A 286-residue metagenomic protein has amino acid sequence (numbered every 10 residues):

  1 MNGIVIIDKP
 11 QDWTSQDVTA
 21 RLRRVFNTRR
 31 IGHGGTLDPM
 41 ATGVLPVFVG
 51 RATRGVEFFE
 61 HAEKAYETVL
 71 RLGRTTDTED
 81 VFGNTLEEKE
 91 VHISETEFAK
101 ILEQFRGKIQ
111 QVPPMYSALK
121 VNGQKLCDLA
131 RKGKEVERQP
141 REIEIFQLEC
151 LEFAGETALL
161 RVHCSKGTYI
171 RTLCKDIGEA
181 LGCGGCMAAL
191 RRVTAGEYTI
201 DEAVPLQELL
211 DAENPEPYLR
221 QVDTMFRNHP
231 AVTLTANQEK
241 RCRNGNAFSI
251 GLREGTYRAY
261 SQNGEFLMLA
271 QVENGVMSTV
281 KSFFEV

Functional and structural regions predicted by a protein language model:
M1-D12, Q16-H33, L37, A41 (+4 more regions): Accessory RNA 3′-end/elbow-binding domains used by RNA modification enzymes
L22-T28, P46, E135-G167, R171-G182: The conserved catalytic core of RNA pseudouridine synthases
T28-G34, K108-M115: Active-site phosphate-binding and catalytic loops of NTP-dependent enzymes
R30-E60, D128, K132: Glycine/acidic-rich beta-strand-loop module
E57-L72, V136-C150: Structural signature of FAD isoalloxazine-binding scaffolds in flavoprotein oxidoreductases
F58-Q110: Acidic, low-complexity central loop/insert segments
S117, V121-P140, E144: Extended alpha-helical targeting/anchoring segments, especially N-terminal organellar/secretory targeting helices
A118, K125, A130, T157-D201: Pseudouridine synthase
